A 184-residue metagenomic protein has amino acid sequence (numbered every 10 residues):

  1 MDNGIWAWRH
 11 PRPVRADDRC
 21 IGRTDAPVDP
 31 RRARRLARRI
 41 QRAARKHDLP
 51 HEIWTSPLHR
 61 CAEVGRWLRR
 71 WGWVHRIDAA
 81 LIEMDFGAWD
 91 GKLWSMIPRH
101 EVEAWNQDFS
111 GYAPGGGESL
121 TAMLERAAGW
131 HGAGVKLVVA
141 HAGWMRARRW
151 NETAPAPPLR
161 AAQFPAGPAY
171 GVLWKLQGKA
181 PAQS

Functional and structural regions predicted by a protein language model:
N3-W73, E118: Active-site-proximal alpha-helix that buttresses catalytic centers in soluble enzyme cores
I5-W6, H51, A133-W144: Generic beta-sheet signal
A16-C20, R66, G87-G91, W150-E152: Short aromatic-enriched loop/helix-cap "lid" or pocket-rim segments at secondary-structure transitions that line
A26, A80-E83, A162-A169: Short, acidic/turn-prone active-site loops that include or flank metal/cofactor- and phosphate-binding residues
D48-L49, R69-H75, H131-K136, T153-A154: Short glycine/proline-enriched coil/turn segments at helix->beta-strand junctions
S56-H59, A80, V139-G143, R148: Short, well-ordered beta-to-alpha junction loops that form the rim of enzyme active sites and present histidine/acidic
R69-R126: Phosphate-handling substructures
T153-Q183: Domain-level recognition of soluble alpha/beta enzyme cores, biased toward histidine phosphatases/phosphomutases
